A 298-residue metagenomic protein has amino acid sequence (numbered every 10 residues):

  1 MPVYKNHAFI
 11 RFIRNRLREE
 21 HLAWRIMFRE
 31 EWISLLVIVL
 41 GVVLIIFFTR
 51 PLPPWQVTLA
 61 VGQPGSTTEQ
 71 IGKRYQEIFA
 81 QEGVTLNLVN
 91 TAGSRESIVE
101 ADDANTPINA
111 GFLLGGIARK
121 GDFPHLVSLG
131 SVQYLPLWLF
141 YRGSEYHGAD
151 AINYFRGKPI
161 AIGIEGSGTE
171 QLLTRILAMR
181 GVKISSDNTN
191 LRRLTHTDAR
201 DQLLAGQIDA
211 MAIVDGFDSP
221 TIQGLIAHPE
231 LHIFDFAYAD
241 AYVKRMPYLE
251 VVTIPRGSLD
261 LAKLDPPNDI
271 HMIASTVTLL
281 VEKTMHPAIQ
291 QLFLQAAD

Functional and structural regions predicted by a protein language model:
M1-T91, R95, D122-H125, G130-Y134 (+2 more regions): N-terminal hydrophobic or amphipathic helices and topogenic motifs
P54-E82, P136-A205: Bilobed "Venus flytrap"/periplasmic-binding protein-like clamshell domains and structurally analogous long
N90-D103, T195-A199: Acidic helix-start/capping segments at beta-turn-to-alpha-helix junctions
N90-S94, A104-A118, A212-S219, F236-A237: Beta->alpha turn/N-cap motifs
F123-V132, L137, L261-I270: A structural signal for short loop-to-beta-strand junctions that line the ligand-binding cleft of periplasmic/secreted
H147, V182-A274, M285: Pocket-lining segment of extracytoplasmic ligand-binding domains
V277-E282: A short beta-strand structural signal in non-transmembrane regions
H286-A296: Short amphipathic alpha-helical coupling segments at ligand-binding clamshell hinges and other catalytic/signaling
